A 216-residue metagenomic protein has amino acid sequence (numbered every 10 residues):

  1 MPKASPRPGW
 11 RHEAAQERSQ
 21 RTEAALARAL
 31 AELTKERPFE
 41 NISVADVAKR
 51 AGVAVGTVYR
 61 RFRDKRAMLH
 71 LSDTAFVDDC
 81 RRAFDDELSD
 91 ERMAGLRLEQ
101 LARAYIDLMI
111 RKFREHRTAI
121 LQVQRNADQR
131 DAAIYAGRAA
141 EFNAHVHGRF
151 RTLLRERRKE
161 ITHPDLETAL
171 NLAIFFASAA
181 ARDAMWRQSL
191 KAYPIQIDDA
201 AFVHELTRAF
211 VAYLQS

Functional and structural regions predicted by a protein language model:
M1-R21, E91, G95, L190: N-terminal intrinsically disordered/low-complexity leader segments
R18-L30, V47, S72-C80, F84: Generic hydrophobic, amphipathic alpha-helix propensity
T22, S72, F76, C80 (+7 more regions): Hydrophobic/aromatic residues within well-ordered alpha-helical segments
A25, L33-A67, L71: Helix-turn-helix
A67, L71, D85-R114, L170-A173 (+1 more regions): Hydrophobic alpha-helical connector segments
D78-D86, E99-Q124, S178-M185: Helical hydrophobic small-molecule/effector-binding pocket
E99-L101, R114-G148, Q196: Short secondary-structure transition hinges
L121, A132, A136, A140 (+1 more regions): Hydrophobic/aromatic-rich alpha-helical bundle segments in the mid-to-C-terminal region
